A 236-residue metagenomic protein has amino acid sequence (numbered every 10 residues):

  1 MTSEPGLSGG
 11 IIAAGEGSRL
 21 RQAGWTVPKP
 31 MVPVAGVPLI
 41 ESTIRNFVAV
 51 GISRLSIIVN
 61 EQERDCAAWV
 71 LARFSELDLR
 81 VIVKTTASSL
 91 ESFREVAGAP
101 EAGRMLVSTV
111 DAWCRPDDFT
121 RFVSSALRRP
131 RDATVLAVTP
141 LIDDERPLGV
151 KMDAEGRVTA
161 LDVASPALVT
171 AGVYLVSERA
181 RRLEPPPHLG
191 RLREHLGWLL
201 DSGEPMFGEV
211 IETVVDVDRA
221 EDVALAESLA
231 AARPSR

Functional and structural regions predicted by a protein language model:
M1-W25, E204: N-terminal nucleotide-binding beta1-loop-alpha1 segment
L7, S53-R54, G103, D132: Short acidic/polar active-site loop segments enriched in Thr and Asp
T26-E41: Short catalytic helix/loop segments, enriched in acidic residues and glycine and frequently bearing histidine
V37-R54, E95: A short, N-terminal amphipathic alpha-helix
R54-N60, L136-V138: Short internal beta-strands
Q62-R64: A conserved acidic beta->alpha catalytic loop
C66-D153: Conserved beta-loop-beta/alpha segment of the NTase-like Rossmann-fold superfamily that binds/positions NTPs
S124-L127, I142, R157-R236: Catalytic-core segments of class I nucleotidyltransferases/pyrophosphorylases that form NMP-activated intermediates
